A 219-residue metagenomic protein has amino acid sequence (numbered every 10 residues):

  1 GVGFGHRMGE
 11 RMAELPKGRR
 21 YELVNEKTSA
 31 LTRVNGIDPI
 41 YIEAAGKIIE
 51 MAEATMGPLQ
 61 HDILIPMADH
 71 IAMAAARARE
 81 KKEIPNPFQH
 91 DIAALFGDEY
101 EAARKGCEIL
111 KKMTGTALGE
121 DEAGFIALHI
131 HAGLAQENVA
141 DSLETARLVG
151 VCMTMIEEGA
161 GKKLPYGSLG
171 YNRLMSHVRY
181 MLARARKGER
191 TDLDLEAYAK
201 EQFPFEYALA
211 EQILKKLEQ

Functional and structural regions predicted by a protein language model:
G1-Q219: A cross-family "folded-core" feature that marks the main globular domain of proteins
